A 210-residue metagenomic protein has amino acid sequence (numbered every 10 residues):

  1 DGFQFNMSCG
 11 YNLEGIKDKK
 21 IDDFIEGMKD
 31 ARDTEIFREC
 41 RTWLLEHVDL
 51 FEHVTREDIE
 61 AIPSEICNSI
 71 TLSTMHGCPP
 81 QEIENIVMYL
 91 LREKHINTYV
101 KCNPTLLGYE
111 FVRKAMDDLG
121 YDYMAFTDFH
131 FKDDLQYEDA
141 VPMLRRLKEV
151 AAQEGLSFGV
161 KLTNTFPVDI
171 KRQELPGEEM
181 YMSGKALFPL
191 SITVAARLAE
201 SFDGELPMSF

Functional and structural regions predicted by a protein language model:
D1, K29, L45-E52, I70-L72 (+1 more regions): Catalytic cores of nucleic-acid editing and processing enzymes, centered on the cytidine/adenosine deaminase
G2-F37, C67-L72, N97-K101, G155-K161 (+1 more regions): Structural preference for beta-strand elements that scaffold enzyme active sites
E46-C67, R113-A115: A short mid-domain helix/strand-loop element embedded in enzyme catalytic domains that forms or borders the active-site
L50-D58, I83-L91, L147-A151, S191-A199: Structured alpha-helical segments in the cores of large, soluble enzyme domains
R56-E82, R92: Active-site periphery "cap/insert" segments of enzyme catalytic domains
S69-P80, K132-Q136, P207-F210: Active-site mouth loops of central-metabolism enzymes
C78-H95, Y99-V112, D133-Y137: Extended, H/D-rich, highly charged conserved domains that either
G108-L206: Glycine/Thr-rich beta-alpha phosphate-binding loop at enzyme active sites
